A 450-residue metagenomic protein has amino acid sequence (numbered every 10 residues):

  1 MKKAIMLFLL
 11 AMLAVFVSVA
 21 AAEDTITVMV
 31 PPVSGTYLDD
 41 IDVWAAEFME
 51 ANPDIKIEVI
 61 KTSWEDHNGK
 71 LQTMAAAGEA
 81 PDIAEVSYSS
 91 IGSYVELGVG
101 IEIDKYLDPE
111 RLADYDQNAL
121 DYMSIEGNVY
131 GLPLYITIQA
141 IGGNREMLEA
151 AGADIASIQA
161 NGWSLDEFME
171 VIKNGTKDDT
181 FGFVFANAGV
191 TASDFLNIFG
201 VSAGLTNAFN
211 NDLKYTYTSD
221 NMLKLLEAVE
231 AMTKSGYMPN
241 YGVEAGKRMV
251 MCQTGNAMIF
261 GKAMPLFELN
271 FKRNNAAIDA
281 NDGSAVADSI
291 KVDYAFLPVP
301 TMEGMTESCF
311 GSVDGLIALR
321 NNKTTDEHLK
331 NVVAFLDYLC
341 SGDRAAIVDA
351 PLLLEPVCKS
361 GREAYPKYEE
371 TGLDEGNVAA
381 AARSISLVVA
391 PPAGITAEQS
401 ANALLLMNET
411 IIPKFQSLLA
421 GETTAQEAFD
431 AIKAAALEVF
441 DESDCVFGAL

Functional and structural regions predicted by a protein language model:
F8-F16: Bacterial N-terminal signal peptides
V19-S93, Y106, R111-L112, E303 (+3 more regions): Conserved N-terminal structural module of periplasmic/extracytoplasmic solute-binding proteins
P31, F195-I198, A203, L223-N331: Extracytoplasmic/periplasmic substrate-binding proteins
E50, L107-D108, M123-T191, T206-V243 (+4 more regions): Helix-loop-helix "hinge/cap" segment bordering the ligand-binding cleft or interdomain interface
K61-K70, S89, N161-E167, N240-T254: Short helix-initiation/N-cap motifs at beta->coil->alpha
S87-A140, E149, D166-M169, D194-F195 (+2 more regions): Hinge/lid segment of periplasmic solute-binding proteins
E102-Y115, S157-N161, A203-K224, A231-M232 (+4 more regions): Short, solvent-exposed loop/beta-turn-alpha elements that line the ligand-binding surface or hinge of extracytoplasmic
E268-D288, G304-E409, F447-A449: C-terminal lobe and pocket-closing loops of periplasmic/extracytoplasmic Venus-flytrap solute-binding proteins
